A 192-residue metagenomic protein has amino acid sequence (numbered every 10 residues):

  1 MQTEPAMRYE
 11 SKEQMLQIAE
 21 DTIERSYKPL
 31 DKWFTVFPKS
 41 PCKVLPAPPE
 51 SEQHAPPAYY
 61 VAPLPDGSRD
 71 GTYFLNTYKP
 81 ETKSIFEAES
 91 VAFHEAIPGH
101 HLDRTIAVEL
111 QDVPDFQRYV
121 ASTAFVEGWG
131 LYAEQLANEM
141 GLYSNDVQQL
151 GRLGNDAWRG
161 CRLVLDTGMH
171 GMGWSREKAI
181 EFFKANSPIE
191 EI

Functional and structural regions predicted by a protein language model:
M1-I192: N-terminal maturation segment of proteins
